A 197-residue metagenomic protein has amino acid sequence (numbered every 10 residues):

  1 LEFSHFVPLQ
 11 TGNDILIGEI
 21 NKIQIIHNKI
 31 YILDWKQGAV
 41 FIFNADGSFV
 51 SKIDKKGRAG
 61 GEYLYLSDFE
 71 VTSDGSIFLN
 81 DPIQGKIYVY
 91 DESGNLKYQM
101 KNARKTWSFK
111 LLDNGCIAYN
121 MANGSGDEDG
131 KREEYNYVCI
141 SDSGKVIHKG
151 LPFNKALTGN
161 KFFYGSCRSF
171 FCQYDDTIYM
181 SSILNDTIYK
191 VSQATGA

Functional and structural regions predicted by a protein language model:
L1-A197: Eukaryotic scaffold repeat domains enriched in small/polar residues
